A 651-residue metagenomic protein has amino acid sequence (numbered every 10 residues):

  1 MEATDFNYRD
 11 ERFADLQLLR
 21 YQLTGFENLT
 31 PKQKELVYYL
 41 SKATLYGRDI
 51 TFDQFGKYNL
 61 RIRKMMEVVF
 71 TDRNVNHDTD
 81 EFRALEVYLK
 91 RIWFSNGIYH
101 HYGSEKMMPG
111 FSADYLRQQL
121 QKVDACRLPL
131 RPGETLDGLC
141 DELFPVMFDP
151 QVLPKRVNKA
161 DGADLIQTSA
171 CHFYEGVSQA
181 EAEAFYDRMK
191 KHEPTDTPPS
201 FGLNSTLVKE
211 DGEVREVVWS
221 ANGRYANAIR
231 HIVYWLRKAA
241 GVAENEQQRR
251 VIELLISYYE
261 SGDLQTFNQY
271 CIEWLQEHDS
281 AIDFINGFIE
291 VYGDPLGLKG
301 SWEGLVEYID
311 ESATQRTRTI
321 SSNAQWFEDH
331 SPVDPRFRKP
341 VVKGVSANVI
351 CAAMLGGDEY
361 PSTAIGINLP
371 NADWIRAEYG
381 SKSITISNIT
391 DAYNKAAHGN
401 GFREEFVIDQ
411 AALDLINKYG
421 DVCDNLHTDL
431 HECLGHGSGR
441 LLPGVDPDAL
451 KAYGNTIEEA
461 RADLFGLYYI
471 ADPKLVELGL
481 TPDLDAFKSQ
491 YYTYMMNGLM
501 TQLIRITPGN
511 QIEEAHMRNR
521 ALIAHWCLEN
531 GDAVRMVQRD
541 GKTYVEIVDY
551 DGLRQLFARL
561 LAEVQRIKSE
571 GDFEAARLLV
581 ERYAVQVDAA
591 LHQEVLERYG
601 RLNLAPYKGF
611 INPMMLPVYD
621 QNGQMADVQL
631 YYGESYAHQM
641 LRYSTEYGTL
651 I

Functional and structural regions predicted by a protein language model:
E2-V68: N-terminal-proximal low-complexity accessory segments that begin disordered and transition into the first
Q22, T51, T79, L467-I567: Long, well-structured alpha-helical subdomains associated with metal-dependent extracellular/ecto-lumenal hydrolases
T30, N245, N455-D472: An active-site-proximal "capping" alpha-helix that borders the catalytic cofactor pocket
V87-K90, I98-L413, G420: Contiguous, non-catalytic segments that form substrate-binding/exosite surfaces or channel walls
D421-L434: Short alpha-helix carrying the canonical HExxH Zn2+-binding catalytic motif
C433-V445, Y469, P473: Catalytic Zn2+-binding segment of zinc metalloproteases
G439-A460: Post-HEXXH active-site segment of zinc metalloproteases
D549, L553-I651: Extended, compositionally biased alpha-helical segments that mediate assembly or anchoring
